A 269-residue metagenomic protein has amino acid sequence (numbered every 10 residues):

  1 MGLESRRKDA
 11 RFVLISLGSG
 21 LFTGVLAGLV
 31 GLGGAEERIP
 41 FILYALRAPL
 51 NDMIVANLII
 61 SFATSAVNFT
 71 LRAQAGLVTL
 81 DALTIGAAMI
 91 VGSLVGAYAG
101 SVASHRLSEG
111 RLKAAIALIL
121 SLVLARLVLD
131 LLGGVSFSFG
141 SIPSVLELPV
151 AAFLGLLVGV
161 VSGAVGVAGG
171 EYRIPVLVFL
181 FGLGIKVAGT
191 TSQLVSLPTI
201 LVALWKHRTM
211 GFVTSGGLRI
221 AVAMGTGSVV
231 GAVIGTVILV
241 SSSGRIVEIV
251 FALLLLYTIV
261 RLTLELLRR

Functional and structural regions predicted by a protein language model:
M1-G24, Y44-A45, L50-D52, T70-A164 (+3 more regions): Juxtamembrane transmembrane-helix boundary motif
G31-I39, A164-V176: Transmembrane helix boundary and interhelical junction motifs in multipass membrane proteins
E37, L58, Y172, Q193 (+1 more regions): Residue-level recognition of oxygen-bearing side chains
I39, A63-A66, G100, S121 (+5 more regions): Alpha-helical transmembrane segments of polytopic integral membrane proteins, especially the permease/helical cores
I54-S65, G189-I200, V229: Transmembrane helix-bundle signature of multi-pass membrane transporters/permeases
R173-T190, L194: Aromatic-anchored, glycine/proline-accented short structural segments that stabilize local strand-turns or short
